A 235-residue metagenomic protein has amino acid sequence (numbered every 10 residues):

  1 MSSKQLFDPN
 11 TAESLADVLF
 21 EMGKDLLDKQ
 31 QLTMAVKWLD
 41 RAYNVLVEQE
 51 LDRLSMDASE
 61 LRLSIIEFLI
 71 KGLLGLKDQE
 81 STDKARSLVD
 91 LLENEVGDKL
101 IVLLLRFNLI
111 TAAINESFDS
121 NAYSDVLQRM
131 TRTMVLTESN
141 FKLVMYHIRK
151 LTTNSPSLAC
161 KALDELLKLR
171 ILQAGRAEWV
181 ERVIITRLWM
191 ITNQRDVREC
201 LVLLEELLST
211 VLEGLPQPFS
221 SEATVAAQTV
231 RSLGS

Functional and structural regions predicted by a protein language model:
M1, M34-A42, Q79-E93, F118-M134 (+2 more regions): Alpha-helical repeat scaffolds
S2-T11, V47-E60, L92-K99, R129-T137 (+2 more regions): Flexible helix-coil transition and linker loops at the boundaries of alpha-helical arrays
K4, E13-S14, F20, L63 (+4 more regions): A generic structural signal for ordered alpha-helices
Q5, K24, K29-V36, V47 (+5 more regions): Long, charged, alpha-helical interaction scaffolds
A12-D28, D40-Y43, S59-G75, D98-I114 (+3 more regions): Amphipathic alpha-helical repeat scaffolds of TPR domains
Y43-D52, R86-R106, T111-N121: A short, hydrophobic/aromatic-rich structural module that often spans a beta strand with its adjoining loop
